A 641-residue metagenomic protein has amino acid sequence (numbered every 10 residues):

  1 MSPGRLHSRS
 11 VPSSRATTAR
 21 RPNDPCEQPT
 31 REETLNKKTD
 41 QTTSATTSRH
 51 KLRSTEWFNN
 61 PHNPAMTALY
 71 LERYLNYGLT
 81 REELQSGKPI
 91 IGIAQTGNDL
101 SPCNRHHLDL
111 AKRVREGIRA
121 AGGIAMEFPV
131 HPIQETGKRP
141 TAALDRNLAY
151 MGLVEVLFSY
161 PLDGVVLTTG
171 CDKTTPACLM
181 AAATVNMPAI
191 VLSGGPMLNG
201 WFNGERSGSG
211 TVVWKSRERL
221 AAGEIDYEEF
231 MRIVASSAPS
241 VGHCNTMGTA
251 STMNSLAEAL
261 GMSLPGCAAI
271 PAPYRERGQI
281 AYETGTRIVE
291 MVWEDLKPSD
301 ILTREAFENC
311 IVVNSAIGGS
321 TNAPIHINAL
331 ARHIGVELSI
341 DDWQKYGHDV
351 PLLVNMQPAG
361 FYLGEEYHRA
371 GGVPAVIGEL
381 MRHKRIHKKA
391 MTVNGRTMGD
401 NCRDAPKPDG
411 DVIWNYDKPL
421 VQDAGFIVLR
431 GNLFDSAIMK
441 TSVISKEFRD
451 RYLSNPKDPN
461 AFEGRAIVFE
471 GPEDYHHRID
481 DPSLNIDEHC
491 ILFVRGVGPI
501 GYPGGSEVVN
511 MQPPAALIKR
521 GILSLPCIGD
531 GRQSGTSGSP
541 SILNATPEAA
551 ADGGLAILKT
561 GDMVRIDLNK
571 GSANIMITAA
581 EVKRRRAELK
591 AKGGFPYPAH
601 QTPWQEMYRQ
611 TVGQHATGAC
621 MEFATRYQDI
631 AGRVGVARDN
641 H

Functional and structural regions predicted by a protein language model:
S2, S8-S14, S44: Serine residues within intrinsically disordered or low-complexity segments
N36-D99, C103, K112-V130, T136 (+4 more regions): Catalytic or ion-coupling anion/metal-binding cores of large enzyme and transporter domains
H107: Glycine-rich beta-alpha loop segments
E127-Y160: N-terminal small/polar loop signature for handling phosphorylated ligands or for N-terminal nucleophile
L157-C178, A189-S193: A short, small-residue-rich loop immediately preceding and capping a beta-strand
